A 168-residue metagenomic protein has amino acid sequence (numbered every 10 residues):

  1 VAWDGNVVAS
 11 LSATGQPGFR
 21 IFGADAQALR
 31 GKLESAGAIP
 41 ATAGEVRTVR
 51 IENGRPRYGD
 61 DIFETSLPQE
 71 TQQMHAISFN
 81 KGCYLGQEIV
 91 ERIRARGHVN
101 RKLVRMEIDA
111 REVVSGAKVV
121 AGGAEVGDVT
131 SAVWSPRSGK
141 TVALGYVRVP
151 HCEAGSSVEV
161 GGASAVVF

Functional and structural regions predicted by a protein language model:
V1-P56: Acidic, low-complexity central loop/insert segments
D4, D25, D60-D61, D109 (+1 more regions): Acidic-enriched, low-complexity/disordered segments with a strong bias for Aspartate over Glutamate
N6, Q16-F19, A24, D60 (+4 more regions): Intrinsically disordered, low-complexity regions
F19, L29-L33, D61-F63, E88 (+1 more regions): A short secondary-structure junction signal
E34-G37, P56, I62-F63, A76 (+1 more regions): A near-ubiquitous, low-amplitude feature marking generic local secondary-structure context
V49-T71: Short, conserved active-site entrance elements at the starts or edges of catalytic domains
T65, T71-I77, K81-Q87, E91-F168: Glycine-rich, small/acidic residue-mixed loop/short-helix segments
